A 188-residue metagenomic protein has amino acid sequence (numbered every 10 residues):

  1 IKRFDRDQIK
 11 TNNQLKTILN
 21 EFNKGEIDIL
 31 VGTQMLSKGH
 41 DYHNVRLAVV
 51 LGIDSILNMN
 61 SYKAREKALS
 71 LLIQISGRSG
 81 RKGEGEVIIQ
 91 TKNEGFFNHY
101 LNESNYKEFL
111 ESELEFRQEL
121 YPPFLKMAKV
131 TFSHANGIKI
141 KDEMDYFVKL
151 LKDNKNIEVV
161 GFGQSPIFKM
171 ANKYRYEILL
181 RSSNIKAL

Functional and structural regions predicted by a protein language model:
I1-R3, T11-Y62, Q74-L188: Accessory helical-bundle/CTD segments and flexible terminal tails appended to RecA-like ATPase motors
Y62-L69: Short, conserved loop/turn and helix-capping segments at secondary-structure boundaries that abut family-defining
